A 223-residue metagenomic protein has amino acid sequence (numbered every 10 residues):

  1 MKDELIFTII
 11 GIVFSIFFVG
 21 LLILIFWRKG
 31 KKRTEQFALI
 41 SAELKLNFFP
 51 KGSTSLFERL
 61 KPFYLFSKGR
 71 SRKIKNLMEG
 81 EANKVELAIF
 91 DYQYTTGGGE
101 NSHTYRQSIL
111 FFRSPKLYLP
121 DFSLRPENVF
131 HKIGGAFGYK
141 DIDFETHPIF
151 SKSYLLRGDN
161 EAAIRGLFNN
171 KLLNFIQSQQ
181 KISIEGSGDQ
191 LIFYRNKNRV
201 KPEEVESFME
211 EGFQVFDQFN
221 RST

Functional and structural regions predicted by a protein language model:
M1-G30, G134: Alpha-helical transmembrane spans
E35-E58, F63-T223: Charged, low-complexity intrinsically disordered regions
